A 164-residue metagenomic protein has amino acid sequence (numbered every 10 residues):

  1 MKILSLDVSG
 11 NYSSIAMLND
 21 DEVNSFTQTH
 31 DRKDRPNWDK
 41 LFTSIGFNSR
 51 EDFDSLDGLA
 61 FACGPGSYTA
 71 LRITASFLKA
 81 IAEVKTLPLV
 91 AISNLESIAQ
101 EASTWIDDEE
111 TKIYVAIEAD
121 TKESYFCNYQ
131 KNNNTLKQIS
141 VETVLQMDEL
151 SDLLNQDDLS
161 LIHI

Functional and structural regions predicted by a protein language model:
M1-F61: N-terminal beta-alpha supersecondary unit
N11, G64-S67, A119-K122: Short glycine-rich anion-binding loops that position phosphate/pyrophosphate groups of nucleotides and phosphorylated
A16-L18, I73, S103-T104, N128: Short amphipathic alpha-helical segments
V23, H30-K33, P88-I162: Surface "functional belts" at beta-alpha junctions
N37-K40, S76-F77, S97-Q100: Short amphipathic alpha-helical face segments that pack within enzyme cores and frequently flank/anchor catalytic
I45-S49, L78, V84, A102: Stable alpha-helical structural segments in soluble proteins, enriched in small hydrophobic residues
G58-N94: DPxDG-like acidic metal-binding loop motif
